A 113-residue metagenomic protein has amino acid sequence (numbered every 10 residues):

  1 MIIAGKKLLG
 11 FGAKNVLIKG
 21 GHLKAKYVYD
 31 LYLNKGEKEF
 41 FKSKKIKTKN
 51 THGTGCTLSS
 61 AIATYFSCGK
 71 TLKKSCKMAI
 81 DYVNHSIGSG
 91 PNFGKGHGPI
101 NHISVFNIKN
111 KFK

Functional and structural regions predicted by a protein language model:
M1-K38: Conserved phosphate/ATP/ADP-binding segment of small-molecule kinases
K7, F11-N15, Y65-G69, M78-G90: Change "in soluble alpha/beta enzymes" to "in soluble alpha/beta proteins
K19, G55, S75: Residue-level signal for inorganic ion chemistry
G20-G21, K35, S43-K45, S60: Fold-independent oxyanion-binding glycine-rich loops and adjacent beta-strand/coil segments at enzyme active sites
G21-L23, K45-K47, A79-V83: Glycine-rich beta-alpha junction loops
K38-H52: Short pre-catalytic strand/loop immediately N-terminal to key active-site residues, enriched for Gly-Thr
K49-L72: Short, small-residue alpha-helix embedded
K74-K113: Charged C-terminal helix
